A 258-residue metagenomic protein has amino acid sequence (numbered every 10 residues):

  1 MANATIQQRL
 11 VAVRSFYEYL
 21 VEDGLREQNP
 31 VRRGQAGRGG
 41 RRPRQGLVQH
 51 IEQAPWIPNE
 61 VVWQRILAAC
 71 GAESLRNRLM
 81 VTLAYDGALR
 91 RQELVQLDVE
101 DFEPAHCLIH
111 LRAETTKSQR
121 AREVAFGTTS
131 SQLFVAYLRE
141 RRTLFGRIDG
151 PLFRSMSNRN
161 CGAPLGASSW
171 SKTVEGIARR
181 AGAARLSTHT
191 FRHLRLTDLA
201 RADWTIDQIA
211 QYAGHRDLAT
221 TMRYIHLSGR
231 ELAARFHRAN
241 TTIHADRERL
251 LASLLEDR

Functional and structural regions predicted by a protein language model:
M1-V48, R142: N-terminal core-binding DNA-recognition domain of tyrosine recombinases/integrases
L25-R65, S155-A163: Flexible interdomain linker/hinge and immediately adjacent N-terminus of the catalytic tyrosine-recombinase domain
A36, Q92, Q96-R139: Conserved tyrosine-mediated DNA breakage-rejoining catalytic core shared by Y-recombinases
P58-R91: Basic, Lys/Arg- and aromatic-enriched nucleic-acid-binding interface segment
T115, A213-R238: Catalytic-site neighborhood detector that most strongly recognizes the C-terminal catalytic loop/helix of tyrosine
G127-A183: Active-site/catalytic core of tyrosine-dependent DNA strand-transfer enzymes
S171-Q211: Short, basic (Lys/Arg/His-rich) helix/loop patches that form interaction surfaces in the mid-to-C-terminal regions
R238-R258: C-terminal secondary-structure termini that scaffold catalytic or DNA-interacting sites
